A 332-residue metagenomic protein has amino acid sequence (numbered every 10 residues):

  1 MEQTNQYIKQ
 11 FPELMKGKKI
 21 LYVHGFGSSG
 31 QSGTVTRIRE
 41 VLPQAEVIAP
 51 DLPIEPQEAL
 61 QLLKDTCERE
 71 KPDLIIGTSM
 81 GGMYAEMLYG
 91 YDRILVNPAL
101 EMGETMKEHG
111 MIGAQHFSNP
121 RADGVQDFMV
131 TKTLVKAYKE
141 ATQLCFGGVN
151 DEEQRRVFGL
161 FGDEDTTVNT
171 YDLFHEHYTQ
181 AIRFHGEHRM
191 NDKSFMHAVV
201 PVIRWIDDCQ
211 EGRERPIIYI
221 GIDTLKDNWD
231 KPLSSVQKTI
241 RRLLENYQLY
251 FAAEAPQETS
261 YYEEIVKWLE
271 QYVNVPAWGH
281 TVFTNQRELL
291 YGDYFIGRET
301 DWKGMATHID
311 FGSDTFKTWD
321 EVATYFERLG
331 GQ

Functional and structural regions predicted by a protein language model:
L14-R69: Active-site catalytic motif of lipid deacylating hydrolases and related acyltransferases
D73-G77, R93-L95, V157-D163, T281-F283 (+2 more regions): Short, hydrophobic beta-strand segments that form beta-sheet elements in well-ordered domains
I76-E86: Gly/Ala-rich beta-loop-alpha elbow adjacent to hydrolase catalytic centers
D92-I206: The alpha/beta-hydrolase serine catalytic core
R204-Y219, Q332: Non-catalytic pre-domain segments flanking phosphatase-related domains
R213-P232: Asp-based phosphoryl-transfer active-site loop
D227-F251: Short, acidic loop-to-helix structural element flanking the phosphoryl-transfer center in phosphate-processing enzymes
T259-Q332: C-terminal cap/substrate-recognition subdomain and adjoining C-terminal extension of metal-dependent phosphatase-like
